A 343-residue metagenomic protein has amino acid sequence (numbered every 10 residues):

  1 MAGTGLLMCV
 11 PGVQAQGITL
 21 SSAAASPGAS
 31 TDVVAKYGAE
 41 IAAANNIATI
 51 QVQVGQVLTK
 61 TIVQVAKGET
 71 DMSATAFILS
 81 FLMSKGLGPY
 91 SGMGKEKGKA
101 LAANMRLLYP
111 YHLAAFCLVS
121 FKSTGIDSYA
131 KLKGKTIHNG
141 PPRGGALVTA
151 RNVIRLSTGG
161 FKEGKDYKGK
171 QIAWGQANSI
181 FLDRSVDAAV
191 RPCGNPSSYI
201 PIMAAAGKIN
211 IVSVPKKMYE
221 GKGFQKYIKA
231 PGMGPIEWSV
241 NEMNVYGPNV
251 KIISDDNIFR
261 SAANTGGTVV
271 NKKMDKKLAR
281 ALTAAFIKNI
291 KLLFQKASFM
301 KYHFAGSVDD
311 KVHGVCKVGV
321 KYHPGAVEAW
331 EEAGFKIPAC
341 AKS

Functional and structural regions predicted by a protein language model:
M1-M8: Bacterial N-terminal signal peptides
M8-A15: Sec/Tat signal peptide C-region and signal peptidase I cleavage site
G17-V52, A114-D183, G194, F294-K296 (+3 more regions): Bilobed "Venus flytrap"/periplasmic-binding protein-like clamshell domains and structurally analogous long
D32-E40, Q51-A102, L118, G175-F181 (+2 more regions): Pocket-flanking alpha-helical
V65-K67, K99-L101, Y109-H112, K131 (+1 more regions): Extracellular/periplasmic catalytic domains that process cell-envelope and extracellular macromolecules
F77-I78, G86-L87, G94-K97, T124 (+1 more regions): Pocket-lining segment of extracytoplasmic ligand-binding domains
K133-N139, R143-N152, P231-A281, F286-S307: Ligand-binding clefts/hinges and TM-proximal coupling segments of bilobed small-molecule sensing domains
C193-Y219, G223-I228, T265, K276-S343: An extracytoplasmic/periplasmic, membrane-proximal ligand-sensing/linker region
